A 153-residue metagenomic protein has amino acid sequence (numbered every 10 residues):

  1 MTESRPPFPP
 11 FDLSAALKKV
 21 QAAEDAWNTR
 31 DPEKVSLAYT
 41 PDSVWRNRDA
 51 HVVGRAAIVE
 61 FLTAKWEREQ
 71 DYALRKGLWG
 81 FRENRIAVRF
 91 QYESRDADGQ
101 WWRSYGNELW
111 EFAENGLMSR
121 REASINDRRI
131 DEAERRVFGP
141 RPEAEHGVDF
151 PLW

Functional and structural regions predicted by a protein language model:
M1-P41, V148-W153: Short, low-complexity N-terminal intrinsically disordered segments enriched in polar/charged residues
T2-F11, E60-W153: A beta-strand edge to alpha-helix "cap/lid" segment located at domain peripheries
L13, E24-A26, R48, V52 (+1 more regions): Short, charged low-complexity linear motifs
N28, T40, V44, T63-D71: Short helix-capping and hinge/turn segments at secondary-structure transitions, especially at repeat and domain
V44-W66: Short solvent-exposed beta->alpha transition segments
